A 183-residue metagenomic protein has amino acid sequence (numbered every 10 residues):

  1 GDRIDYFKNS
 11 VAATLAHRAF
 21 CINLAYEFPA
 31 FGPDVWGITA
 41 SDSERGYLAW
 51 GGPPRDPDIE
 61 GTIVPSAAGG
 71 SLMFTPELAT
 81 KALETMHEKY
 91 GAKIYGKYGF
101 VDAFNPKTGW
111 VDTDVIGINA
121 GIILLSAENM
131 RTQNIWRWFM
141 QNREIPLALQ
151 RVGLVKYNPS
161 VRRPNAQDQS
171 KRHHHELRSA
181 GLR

Functional and structural regions predicted by a protein language model:
G1-R183: Ser/Thr/Asn(+Pro)-rich, low-complexity disordered segments
